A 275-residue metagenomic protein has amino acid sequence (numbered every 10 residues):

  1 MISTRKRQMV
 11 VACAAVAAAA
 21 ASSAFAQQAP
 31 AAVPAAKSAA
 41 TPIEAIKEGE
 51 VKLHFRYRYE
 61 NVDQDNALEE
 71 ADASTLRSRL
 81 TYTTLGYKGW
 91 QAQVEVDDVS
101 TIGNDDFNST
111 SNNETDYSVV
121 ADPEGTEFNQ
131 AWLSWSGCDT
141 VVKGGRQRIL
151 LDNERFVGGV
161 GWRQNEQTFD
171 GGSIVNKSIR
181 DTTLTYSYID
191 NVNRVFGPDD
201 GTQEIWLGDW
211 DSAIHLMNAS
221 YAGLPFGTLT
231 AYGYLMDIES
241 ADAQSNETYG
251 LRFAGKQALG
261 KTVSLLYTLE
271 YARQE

Functional and structural regions predicted by a protein language model:
M1-K37: Cleavable N-terminal export/targeting peptides
C13, A20, E44-K47, D170 (+2 more regions): Generic hydrophobic, helix-prone segments enriched in Leu/Val/Ile
S23, E44, Y57-E60, E154 (+2 more regions): Flexible, active-site-adjacent loop/turn segments at secondary-structure boundaries
A26-I149, G172-S178, L184, F253-A254 (+2 more regions): Beta-barrel outer-membrane channel/assembly domains of diderm bacteria
A29, C138-V142, G161-E275: Signature for the C-terminal beta-barrel architecture of outer-membrane proteins
Q64-N66, E154-G158, G197-D200: Short acidic, glycine/proline-rich loop/turn micro-motifs
Q147, V157-W162: "Short basic amphipathic alpha-helical interaction patches in structured regions
L150-N153, N193: Conserved radical SAM core fold
